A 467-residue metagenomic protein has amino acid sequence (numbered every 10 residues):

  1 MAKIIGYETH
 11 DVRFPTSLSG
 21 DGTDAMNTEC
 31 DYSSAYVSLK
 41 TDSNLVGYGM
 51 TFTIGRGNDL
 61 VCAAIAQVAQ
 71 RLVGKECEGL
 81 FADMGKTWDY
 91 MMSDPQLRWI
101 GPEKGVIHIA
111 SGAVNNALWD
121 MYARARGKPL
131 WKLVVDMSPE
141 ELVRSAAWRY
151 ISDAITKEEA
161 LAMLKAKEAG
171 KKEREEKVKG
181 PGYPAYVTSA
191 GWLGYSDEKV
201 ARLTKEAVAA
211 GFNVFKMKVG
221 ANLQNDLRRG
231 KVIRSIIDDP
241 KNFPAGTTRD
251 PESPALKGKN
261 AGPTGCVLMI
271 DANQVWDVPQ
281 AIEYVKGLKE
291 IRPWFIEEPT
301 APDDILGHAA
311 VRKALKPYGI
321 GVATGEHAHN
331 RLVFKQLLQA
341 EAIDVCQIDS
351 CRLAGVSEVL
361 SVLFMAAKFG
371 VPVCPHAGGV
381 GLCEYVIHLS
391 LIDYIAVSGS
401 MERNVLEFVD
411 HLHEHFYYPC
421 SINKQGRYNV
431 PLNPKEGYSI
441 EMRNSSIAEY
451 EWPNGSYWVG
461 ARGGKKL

Functional and structural regions predicted by a protein language model:
A2-T248, N260-M269, N273-E290, P419-L467: N-terminal capping/lid subdomain adjacent to the active-site entrance of alpha/beta enzymes
T51, E298, F408: Active-site donor-binding loop signature of nucleotide-sugar glycosyltransferases
L193-Y195, G220-D226, A272-P279, E297-I305 (+3 more regions): Short, small-residue-enriched loops and turns at beta-alpha junctions that line or gate enzyme active sites
K216, M269-I270, F295-I296, A323-T324 (+1 more regions): Generic enzyme active-site microenvironment
R292, A301-G437: Shared catalytic-loop signature of beta/alpha-barrel
